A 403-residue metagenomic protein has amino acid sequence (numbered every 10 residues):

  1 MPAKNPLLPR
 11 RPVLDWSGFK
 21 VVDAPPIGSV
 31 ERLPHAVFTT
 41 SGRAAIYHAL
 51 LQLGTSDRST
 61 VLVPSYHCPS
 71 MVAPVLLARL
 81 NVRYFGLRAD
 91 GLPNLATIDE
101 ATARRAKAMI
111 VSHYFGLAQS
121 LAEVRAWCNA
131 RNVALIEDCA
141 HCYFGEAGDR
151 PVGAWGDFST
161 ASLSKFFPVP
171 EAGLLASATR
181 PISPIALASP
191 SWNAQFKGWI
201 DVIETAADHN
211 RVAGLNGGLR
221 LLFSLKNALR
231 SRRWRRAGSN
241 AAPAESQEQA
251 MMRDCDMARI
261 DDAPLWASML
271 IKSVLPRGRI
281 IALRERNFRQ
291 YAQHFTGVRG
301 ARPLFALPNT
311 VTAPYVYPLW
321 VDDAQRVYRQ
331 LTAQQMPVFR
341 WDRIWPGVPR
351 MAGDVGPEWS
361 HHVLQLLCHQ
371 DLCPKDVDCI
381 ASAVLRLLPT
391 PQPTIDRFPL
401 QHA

Functional and structural regions predicted by a protein language model:
P2-V21: S-adenosyl-L-methionine
R11, W16, L33-V37, G42 (+3 more regions): PLP-dependent aminotransferase class I/II
D15-H35, A44, L50-Y143: PLP-dependent aminotransferase-like
L53, R83, R104-R105, A134 (+4 more regions): Conserved PLP-enzyme active-site core in the AAT-like
V75, C128, V152, F295-T296 (+1 more regions): A generic structural signal for well-ordered alpha-helical segments
A126-N132, L175-P184, Q330: Basic phosphate/pyrophosphate-binding loop/patch that engages nucleotide-derived ligands
E137-P170, L174-L175: Conserved active-site segment immediately N-terminal to the catalytic lysine that forms the internal aldimine
F166, R180-P184, C373: Short helix-loop capping/hinge motifs at secondary-structure junctions, enriched in acidic/polar residues
